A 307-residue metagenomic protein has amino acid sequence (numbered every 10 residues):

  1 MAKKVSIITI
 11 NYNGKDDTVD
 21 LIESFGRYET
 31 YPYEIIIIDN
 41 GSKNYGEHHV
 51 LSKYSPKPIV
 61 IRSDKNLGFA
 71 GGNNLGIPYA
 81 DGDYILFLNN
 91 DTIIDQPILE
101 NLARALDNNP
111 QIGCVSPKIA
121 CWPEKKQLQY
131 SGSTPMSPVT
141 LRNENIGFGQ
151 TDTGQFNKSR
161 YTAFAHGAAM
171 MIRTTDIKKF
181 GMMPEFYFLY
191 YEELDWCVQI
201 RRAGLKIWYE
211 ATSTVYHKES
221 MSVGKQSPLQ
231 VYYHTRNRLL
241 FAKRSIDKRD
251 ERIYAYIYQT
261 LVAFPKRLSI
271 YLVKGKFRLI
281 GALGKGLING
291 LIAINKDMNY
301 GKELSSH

Functional and structural regions predicted by a protein language model:
K15, S24, D39-H48, K65: A conserved acidic beta->alpha catalytic loop
E23-P32: Short, acidic, metal-binding catalytic loop of nucleotide-sugar glycosyltransferases
P32-G41, I59-S63: Short beta-strand/loop segment that forms part of the nucleotide-sugar
Y45, T92-A105: Acidic donor-binding/catalytic loop of UDP-sugar-dependent glycosyltransferases, especially processive GT2
R62-A80, N90: Glycine-rich, basic loop-to-helix element that forms the pyrophosphate-binding segment of sugar-nucleotide handling
G71, L75, N101-M182, F186 (+1 more regions): Acidic/His-rich active-site region of diverse nucleotide-sugar glycosyltransferases
I85: Short aromatic/hydrophobic "clamp" motif used to bind/position activated sugar donors
L229-H234, D247-H307: Non-catalytic, C-terminal membrane-associated alpha-helical segments of glycosyltransferases
